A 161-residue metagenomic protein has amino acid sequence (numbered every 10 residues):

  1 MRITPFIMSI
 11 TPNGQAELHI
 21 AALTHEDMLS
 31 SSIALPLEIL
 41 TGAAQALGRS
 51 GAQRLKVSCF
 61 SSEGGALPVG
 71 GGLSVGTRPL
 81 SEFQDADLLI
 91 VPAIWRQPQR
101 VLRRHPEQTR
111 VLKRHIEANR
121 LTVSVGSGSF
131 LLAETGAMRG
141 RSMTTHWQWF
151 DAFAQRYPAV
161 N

Functional and structural regions predicted by a protein language model:
M1-T122, L131-E134, N161: Extended, subdomain-level signal for the structured scaffold at the beginning of enzyme domains
T122-V123, T144: Structural detector of well-ordered beta-strand residues that form the stable sheet scaffold of enzyme domains
R139-N161: A conserved active-site-flanking secondary-structure segment within enzyme catalytic domains
